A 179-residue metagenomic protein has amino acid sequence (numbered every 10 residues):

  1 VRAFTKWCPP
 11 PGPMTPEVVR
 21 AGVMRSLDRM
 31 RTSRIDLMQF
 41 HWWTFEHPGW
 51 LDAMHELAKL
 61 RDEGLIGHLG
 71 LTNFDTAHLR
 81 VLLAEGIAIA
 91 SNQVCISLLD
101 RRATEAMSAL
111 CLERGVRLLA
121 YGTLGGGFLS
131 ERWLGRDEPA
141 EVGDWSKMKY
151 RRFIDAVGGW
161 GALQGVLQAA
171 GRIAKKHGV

Functional and structural regions predicted by a protein language model:
V1: N-terminal binding-site loop/beta-alpha segment at the start of enzyme catalytic domains that lines or forms
F4-K6, L37: Active-site-proximal beta-strand elements of phosphoester/diester hydrolases
K6-C8, T123-L124: Active-site-proximal beta-strand/loop segments in catalytic clefts of secreted hydrolases
W7-V18, W43-E46: Active-site mouth loops of central-metabolism enzymes
C8, T15, M24, I173-A174: Generic anion/oxyanion-binding catalytic loop in active/binding sites
M14-R31, D52, F74-V81: Short, acidic/polar
L27-E46: Active-site groove signature of glycoside hydrolases
W42-V179: Beta/alpha (TIM)-barrel catalytic core signal, keyed to glycine-rich beta->alpha loops juxtaposed to Asp/Glu that bind
